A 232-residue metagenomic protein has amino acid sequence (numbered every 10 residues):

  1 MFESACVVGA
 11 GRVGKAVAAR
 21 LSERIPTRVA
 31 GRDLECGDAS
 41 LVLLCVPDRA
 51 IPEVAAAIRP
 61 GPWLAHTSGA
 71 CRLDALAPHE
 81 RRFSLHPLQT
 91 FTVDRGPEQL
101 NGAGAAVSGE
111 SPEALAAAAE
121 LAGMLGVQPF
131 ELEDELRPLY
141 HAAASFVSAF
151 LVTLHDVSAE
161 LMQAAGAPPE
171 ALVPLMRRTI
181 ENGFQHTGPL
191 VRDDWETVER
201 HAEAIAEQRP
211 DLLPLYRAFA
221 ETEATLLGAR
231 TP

Functional and structural regions predicted by a protein language model:
M1-D38: NAD(P)+-binding Rossmann beta1-loop-alpha1 motif at the extreme N-terminus of oxidoreductases
F2-S4, G61, G102: Phosphate-coordination loops involved in phosphoryl transfer and adenosine-cofactor binding
A5, I25-R28, L64, R82 (+1 more regions): Hydrophobic anchor at the start of a short beta-strand that flanks the dinucleotide cofactor-binding loop
A5-V7, L44, V107: Hydrophobic Val/Ile/Leu positions in short beta-strands of Rossmann-like dinucleotide-binding domains
K15-A19, D33-G96: Rossmann-like NAD(P)(H) cofactor-binding subdomain of soluble oxidoreductases
V17, R24, P97-N182: Internal alpha-helical scaffold of NAD(P)-dependent oxidoreductase catalytic cores
S40, E170-P232: NAD(P)-dependent Rossmann-like dehydrogenase/reductase catalytic/cofactor-binding core
A77, R81-F83, L88-N101, E110-P112 (+2 more regions): Predominantly flavin-linked oxidoreductase catalytic cores and closely associated redox partners
